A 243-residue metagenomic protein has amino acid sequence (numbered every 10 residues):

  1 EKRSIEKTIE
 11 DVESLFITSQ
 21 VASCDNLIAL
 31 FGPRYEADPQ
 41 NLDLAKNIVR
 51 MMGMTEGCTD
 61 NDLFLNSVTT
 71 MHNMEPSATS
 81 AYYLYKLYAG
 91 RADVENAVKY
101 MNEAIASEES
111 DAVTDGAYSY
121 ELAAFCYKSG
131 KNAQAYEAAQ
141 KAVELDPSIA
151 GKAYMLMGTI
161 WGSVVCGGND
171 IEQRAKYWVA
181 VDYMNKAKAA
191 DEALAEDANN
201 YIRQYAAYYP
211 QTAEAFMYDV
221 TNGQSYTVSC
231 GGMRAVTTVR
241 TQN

Functional and structural regions predicted by a protein language model:
E1, E137, K141-D146, E172-E196 (+1 more regions): TPR/TPR-like (Sel1-like) alpha-helical repeat modules
K2-E13, S23-L27, E36-V49, D60-F64 (+3 more regions): Generic helix N-cap/helix-start motif at coil->alpha-helix transitions
G32-P39, S67-S77, E103-A112, K141-S148 (+1 more regions): Solenoid-like repeat scaffolds
N47-M52, S67, L84, E121-L122 (+3 more regions): Structural register within alpha-helical repeat arrays
M54-G57, G90-A92, E109-A112, A124-G130 (+4 more regions): Short coil/turn linking the two alpha-helices of tandem helical-hairpin repeats
K186-N243: Terminal, low-structured helical/coil segments at or just beyond the last alpha-helical repeat
